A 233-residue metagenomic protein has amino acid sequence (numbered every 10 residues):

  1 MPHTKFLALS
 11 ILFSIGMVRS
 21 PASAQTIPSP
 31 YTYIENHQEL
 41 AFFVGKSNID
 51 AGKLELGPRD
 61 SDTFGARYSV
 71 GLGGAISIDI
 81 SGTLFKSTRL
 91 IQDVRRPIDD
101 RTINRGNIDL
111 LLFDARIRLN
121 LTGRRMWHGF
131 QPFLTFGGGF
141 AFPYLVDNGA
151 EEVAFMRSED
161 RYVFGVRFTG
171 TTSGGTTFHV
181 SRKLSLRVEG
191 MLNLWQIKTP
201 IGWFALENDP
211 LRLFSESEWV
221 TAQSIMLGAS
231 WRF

Functional and structural regions predicted by a protein language model:
M1-I34: Cleavable N-terminal export/targeting peptides
A24-G71, L145, S224-F233: Short glycine/proline- and aromatic-enriched beta-strand/turn motifs that initiate or cap beta-hairpins
Q25-I27, V70-V153, V220-F233: Gram-negative (and chloroplast) outer-membrane scaffold detector with strong preference for beta-barrel transmembrane
P28, D50-L54, P97-N107, F155-Y162 (+1 more regions): Extracellular loop and loop/strand-boundary signature of outer-membrane beta-barrel proteins
N36, P58-F64, N107-F113, F130 (+2 more regions): Residues that define the transmembrane beta-barrel architecture of outer-membrane proteins
L40-K46, I80-L84, L134-F140, T176 (+1 more regions): Transmembrane beta-barrel strands of outer-membrane/channel proteins
P58-D60, V94-R101, G149-R157, W203-L211: Flexible, surface-exposed loop regions and adjacent strand-edge segments of Gram-negative outer-membrane beta-barrel
S87, S181-F233: Predominantly the C-terminal beta-signal and adjacent terminal strand-loop region of outer-membrane beta-barrel
